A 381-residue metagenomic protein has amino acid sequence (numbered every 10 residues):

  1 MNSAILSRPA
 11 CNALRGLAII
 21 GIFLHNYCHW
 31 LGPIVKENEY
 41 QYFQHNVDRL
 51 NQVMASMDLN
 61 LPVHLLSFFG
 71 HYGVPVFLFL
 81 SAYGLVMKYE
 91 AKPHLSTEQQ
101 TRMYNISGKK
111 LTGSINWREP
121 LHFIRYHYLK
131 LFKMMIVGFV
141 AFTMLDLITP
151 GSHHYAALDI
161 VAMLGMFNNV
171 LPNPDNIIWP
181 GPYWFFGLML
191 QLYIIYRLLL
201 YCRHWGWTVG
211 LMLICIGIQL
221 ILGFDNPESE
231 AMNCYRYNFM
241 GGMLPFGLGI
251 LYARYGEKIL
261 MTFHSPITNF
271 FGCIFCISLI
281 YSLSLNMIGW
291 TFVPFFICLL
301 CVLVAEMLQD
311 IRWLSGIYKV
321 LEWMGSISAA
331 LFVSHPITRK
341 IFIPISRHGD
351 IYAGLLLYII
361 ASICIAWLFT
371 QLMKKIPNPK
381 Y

Functional and structural regions predicted by a protein language model:
M1-G217, R347-Y381: Membrane-cytosol interface segments of multi-pass membrane proteins, especially ER/Golgi lipid-handling enzymes
P9, L61-V74, P174-L188, F224-L248 (+4 more regions): Interfacial loop-to-helix transition and helix-capping segments at the boundaries of transmembrane helices
I20-Y27, L164-V170, M212-N226, G272-L285 (+1 more regions): Aromatic-anchored segments of alpha-helical transmembrane domains
Y83-P93, L198-H204, G223, L248-L260 (+4 more regions): Structural signal for the C-terminal ends of transmembrane alpha-helices and the immediately following loop
N116-L121, A141-G151, M166-I177, F224-M232 (+4 more regions): Short juxtamembrane and helix-loop transition motifs at transmembrane-helix boundaries in membrane proteins
H204-G210, M261-F271: Membrane-interfacial entry segments at the cytosolic side of transmembrane helices
F246, G272-P377: Alpha-helical transmembrane segments of multi-pass integral membrane proteins
